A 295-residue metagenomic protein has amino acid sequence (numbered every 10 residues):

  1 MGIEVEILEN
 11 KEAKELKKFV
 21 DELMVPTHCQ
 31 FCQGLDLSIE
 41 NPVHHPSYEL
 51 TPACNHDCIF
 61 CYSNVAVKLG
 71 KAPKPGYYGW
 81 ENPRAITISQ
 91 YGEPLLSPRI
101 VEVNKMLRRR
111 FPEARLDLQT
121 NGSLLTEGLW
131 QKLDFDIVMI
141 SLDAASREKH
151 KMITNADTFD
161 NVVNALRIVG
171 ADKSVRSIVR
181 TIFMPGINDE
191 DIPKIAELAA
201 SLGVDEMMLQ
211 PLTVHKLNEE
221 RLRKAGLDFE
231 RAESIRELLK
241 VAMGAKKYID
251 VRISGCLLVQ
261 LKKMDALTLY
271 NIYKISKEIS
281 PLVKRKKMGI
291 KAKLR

Functional and structural regions predicted by a protein language model:
M1-C54, I59, S63-L69, V259 (+1 more regions): N-terminal [4Fe-4S]-dependent radical SAM core
M1-L8, P193-K194, L198-R295: Auxiliary Fe-S-binding modules of radical SAM enzymes
H45, Y62-P73, W80-S97, V103 (+4 more regions): Core AdoMet radical
Y78-E81, W130-D134, R167-D172, A200-S201: Acidic (Asp/Glu)-rich catalytic clusters
I100-E102, T126-L133, D191-I195: Distinct, well-ordered alpha-helical segments
I100-F111, V163-D172, F229-I253: Alpha-helix-loop-beta-strand connector modules within alpha/beta enzyme cores
I153-D160, I187, R223-S234: Alpha-helix N-cap and loop-to-helix initiation/capping positions
L166-D191, I195, P211-V214: Conserved strand-turn element in the central/C-terminal portion of the radical SAM core barrel that lines
